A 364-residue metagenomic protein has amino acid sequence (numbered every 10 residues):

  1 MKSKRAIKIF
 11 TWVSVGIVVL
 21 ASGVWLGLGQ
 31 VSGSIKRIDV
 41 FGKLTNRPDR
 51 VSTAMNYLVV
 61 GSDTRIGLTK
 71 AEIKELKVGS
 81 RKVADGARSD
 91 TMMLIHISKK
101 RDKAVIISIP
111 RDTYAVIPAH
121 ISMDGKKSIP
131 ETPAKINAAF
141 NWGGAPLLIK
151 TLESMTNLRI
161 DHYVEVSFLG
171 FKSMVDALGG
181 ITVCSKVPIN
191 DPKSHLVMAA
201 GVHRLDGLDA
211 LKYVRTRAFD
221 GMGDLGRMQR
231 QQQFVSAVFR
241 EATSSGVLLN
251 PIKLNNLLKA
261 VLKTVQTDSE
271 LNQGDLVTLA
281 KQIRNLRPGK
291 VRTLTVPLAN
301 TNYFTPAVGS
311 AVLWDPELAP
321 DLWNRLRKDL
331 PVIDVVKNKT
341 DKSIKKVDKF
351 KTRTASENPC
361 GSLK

Functional and structural regions predicted by a protein language model:
K2-K364: Non-catalytic, solvent-exposed segments at the cell envelope interface
